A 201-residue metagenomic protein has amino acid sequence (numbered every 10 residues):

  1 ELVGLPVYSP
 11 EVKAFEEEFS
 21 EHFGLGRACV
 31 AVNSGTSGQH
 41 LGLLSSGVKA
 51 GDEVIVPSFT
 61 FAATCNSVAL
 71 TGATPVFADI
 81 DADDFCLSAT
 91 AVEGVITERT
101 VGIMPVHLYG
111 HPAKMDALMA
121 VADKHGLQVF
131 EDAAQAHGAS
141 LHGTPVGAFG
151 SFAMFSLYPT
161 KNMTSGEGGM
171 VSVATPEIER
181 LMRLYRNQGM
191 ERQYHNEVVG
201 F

Functional and structural regions predicted by a protein language model:
G4-V7, A136-H142, F149-F201: Active-site region of PLP-dependent enzymes
L5-E53, S67-A69, F77-D79, T144: Phosphate-binding glycine-rich loop
P10-E18, G26-R27, T90, G102-V106 (+5 more regions): PLP-dependent aminotransferase class I/II
V32, T36, A62, C86-A89 (+4 more regions): Glycine-rich phosphate-binding loop at the start of an alpha helix
L44-A133, S140: PLP-dependent aminotransferase-like
V95-T97, P145-G150: Active-site nucleotide-sugar/metal-binding loop of Leloir-type enzymes
